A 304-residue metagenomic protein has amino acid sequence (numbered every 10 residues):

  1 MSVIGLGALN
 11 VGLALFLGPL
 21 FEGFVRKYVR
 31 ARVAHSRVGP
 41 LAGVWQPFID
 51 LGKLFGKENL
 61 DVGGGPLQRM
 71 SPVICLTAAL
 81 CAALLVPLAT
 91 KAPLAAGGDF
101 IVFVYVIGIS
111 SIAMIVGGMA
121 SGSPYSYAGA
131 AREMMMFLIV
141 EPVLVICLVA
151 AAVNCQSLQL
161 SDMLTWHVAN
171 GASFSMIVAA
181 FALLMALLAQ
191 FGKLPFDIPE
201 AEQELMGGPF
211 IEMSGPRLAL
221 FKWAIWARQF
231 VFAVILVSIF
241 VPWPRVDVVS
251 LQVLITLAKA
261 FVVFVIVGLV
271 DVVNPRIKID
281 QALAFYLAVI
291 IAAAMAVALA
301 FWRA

Functional and structural regions predicted by a protein language model:
M1-A304: Alpha-helical transmembrane segments of multi-pass membrane proteins predominantly involved in bioenergetics
